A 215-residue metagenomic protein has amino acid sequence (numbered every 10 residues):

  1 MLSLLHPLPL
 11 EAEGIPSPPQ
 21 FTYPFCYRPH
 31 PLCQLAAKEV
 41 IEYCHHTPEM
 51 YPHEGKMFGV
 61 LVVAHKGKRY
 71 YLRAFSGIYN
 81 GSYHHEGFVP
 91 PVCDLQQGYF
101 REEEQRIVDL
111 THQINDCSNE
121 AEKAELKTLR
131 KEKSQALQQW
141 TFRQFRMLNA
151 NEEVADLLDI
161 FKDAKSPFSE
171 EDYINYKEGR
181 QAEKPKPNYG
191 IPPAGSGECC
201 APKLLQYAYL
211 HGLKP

Functional and structural regions predicted by a protein language model:
M1-P215: Catalytic cores of nucleic-acid editing and processing enzymes, centered on the cytidine/adenosine deaminase
